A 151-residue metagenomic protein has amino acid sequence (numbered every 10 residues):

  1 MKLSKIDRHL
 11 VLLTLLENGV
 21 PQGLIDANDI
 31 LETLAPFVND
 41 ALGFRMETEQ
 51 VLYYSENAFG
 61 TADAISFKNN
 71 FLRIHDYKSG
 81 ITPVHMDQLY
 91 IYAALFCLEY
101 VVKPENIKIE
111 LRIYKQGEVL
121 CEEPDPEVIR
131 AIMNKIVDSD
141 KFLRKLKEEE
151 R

Functional and structural regions predicted by a protein language model:
M1-T61: Metal-dependent nuclease catalytic cores that hydrolyze phosphodiester bonds in DNA/RNA, characterized by
S4-K5, V20-G23, A27, E122-D125 (+1 more regions): Intrinsic-disorder-associated interaction segments
L15-N18, F96, I136: Alpha-helix boundary/capping residues
L52-N134: Nucleic-acid nuclease catalytic cores
K141-R151: Accessory terminal regions of nucleic-acid processing enzymes
